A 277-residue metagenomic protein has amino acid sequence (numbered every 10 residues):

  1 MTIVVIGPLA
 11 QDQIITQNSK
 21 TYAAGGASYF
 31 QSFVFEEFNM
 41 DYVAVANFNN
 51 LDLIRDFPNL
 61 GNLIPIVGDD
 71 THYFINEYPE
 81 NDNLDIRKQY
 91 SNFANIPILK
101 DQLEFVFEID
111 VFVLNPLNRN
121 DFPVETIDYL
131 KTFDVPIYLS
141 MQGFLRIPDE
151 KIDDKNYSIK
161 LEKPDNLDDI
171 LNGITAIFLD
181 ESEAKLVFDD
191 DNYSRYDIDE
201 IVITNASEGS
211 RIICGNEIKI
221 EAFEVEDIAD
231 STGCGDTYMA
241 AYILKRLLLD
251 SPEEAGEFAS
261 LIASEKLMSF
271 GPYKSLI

Functional and structural regions predicted by a protein language model:
I3, Q11-Y22, E36-P116, N120 (+1 more regions): Conserved N-terminal subdomain of the carbohydrate kinase-like
G7-L9, T237: Active-site metal-binding loops of divalent metal-dependent hydrolases
S32-D41, K245-L248: Alpha-helix C-terminal capping segments
F33, F74-E77, G209-I213: Short beta-strand scaffold segments in enzyme catalytic cores
F35, D180, G235: Short, conserved phosphate/pyrophosphate- and ester-handling motifs at nucleotide-, phospho-/glycolipid
N115-N192, E208-G209: Conserved beta-alpha-beta core of the PfkB/ribokinase-like small-molecule kinase fold
L161-P164, D191-I277: Conserved phosphate-binding/catalytic region of the ribokinase-like
